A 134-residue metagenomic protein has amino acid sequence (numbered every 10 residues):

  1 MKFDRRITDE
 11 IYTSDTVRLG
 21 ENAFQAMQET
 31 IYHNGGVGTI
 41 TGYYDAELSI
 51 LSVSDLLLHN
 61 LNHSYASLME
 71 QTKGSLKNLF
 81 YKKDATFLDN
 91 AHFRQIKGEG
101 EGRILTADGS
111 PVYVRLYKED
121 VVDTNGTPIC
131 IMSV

Functional and structural regions predicted by a protein language model:
M1-I7, K83, F87, A91-C130: Per-ARNT-Sim (PAS) sensory domains and their PAS-associated C-terminal
M1-S49, T124-V134: PAS-family sensory modules
D15, G35, N62-H63, E70-K73 (+1 more regions): Short, flexible coil/linker elements and helix-boundary hinge sites characteristic of intrinsically disordered
V17-F24, K82-A85, G98: Short, positively charged
T30, L79, A91: Residues that form generic nucleotide/phosphate-binding pockets
T41, V53, L57-L58, L76 (+4 more regions): Structured N-terminal alpha/beta-domain signature that marks small ligand/cofactor-binding or signaling modules
S49-L51, L58-N78, A85-T86: PAS and related sensory helical modules
